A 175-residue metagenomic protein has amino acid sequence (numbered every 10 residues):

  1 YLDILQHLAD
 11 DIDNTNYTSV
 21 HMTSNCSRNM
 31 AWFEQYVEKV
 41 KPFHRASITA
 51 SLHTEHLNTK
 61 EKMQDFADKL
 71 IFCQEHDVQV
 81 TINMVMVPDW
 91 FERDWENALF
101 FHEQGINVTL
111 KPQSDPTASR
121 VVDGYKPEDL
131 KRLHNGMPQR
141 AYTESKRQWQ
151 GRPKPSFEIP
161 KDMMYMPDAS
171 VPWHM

Functional and structural regions predicted by a protein language model:
Y1-L2, A9-W32, V40-F66, Q79-V85 (+1 more regions): Core AdoMet radical
Y1-T15, M163-Y165, A169-M175: Generic low-polarity alpha-helical segments
I4-L8, Q35-V40, F72, W95-E103: Short, aromatic/basic amphipathic alpha-helical patches
S51-H174: Radical SAM enzyme [4Fe-4S]-AdoMet core and its adjacent flexible, acidic and glycine-rich loops/tails across
